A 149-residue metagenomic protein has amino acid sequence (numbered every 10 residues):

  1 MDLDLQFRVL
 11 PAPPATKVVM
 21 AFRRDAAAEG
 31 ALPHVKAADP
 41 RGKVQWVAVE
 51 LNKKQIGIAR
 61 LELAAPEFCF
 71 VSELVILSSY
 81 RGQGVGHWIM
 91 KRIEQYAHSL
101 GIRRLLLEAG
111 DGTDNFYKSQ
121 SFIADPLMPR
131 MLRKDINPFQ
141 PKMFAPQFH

Functional and structural regions predicted by a protein language model:
M1-V35, W46-A48, M128, M143-H149: Short amphipathic alpha-helix that is part of the acyltransferase structural core
H34-Q45, E50-V75: A conserved beta-strand-loop-helix scaffold within acyl/acetyltransferase catalytic domains
E67, R103, I123: Short acidic/polar active-site loop segments enriched in Thr and Asp
L77, G110: Residue-level recognition of the GNAT/N-acetyltransferase active site
G82-Q95: Conserved acetyl-CoA-binding loop-helix of GNAT-fold acetyltransferases
A97-A109: Conserved GNAT acetyl-CoA-binding A-motif
L106-E108, K118, I123-H149: Conserved catalytic-core motifs of GNAT/GCN5-like acyltransferases
